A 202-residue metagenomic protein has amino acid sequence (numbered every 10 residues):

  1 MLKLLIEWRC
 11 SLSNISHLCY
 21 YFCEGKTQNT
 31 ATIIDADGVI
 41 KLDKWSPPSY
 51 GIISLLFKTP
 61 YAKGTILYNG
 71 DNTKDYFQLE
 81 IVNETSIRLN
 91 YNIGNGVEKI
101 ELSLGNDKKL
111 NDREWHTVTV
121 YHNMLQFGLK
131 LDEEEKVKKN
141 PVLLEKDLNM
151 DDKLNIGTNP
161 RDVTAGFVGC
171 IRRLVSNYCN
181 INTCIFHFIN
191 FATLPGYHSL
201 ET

Functional and structural regions predicted by a protein language model:
M1-T202: Non-catalytic extracellular/lumenal binding modules and the flexible linkers that connect them in large secreted
